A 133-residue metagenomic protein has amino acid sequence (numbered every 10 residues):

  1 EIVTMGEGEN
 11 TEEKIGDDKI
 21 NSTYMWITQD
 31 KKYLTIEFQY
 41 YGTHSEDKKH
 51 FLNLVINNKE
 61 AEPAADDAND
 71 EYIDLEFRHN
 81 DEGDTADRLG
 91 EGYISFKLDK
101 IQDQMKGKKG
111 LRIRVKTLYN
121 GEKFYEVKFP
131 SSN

Functional and structural regions predicted by a protein language model:
E1-Q39: Surface-exposed beta-loop interaction hotspot
T4, Y72-E76, S95, R112-R114 (+1 more regions): Ser/Thr- (and often Asn-) enriched beta-sheet segments in non-cytosolic proteins
T23-N80: Short helix-loop boundary/capping segments
K31-Y33, D70-Y72, L89-E91, K108 (+1 more regions): A general secondary-structure signal for short beta-strands and their flanking turns/coil in non-transmembrane regions
E46-K48, G107-K109, G121: Short loop/turn segments at connectors of secondary-structure elements within structured domains
R78-R112, K116-L118: Short, solvent-exposed, Trp/other aromatic-anchored flexible loops in extracytoplasmic proteins
Y119-N133: Short beta-strand elements
